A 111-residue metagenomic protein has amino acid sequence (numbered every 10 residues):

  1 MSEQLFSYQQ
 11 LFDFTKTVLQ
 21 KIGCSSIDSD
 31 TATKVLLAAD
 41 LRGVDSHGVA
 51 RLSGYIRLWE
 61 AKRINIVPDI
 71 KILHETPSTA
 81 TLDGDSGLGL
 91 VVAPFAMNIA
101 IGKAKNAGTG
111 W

Functional and structural regions predicted by a protein language model:
M1-I22: Generic N-terminal amphipathic, Lys/Arg-enriched alpha-helix
S2-Y8, S26, D85-L90, P94: Conserved, well-structured ligand/cofactor-binding cores
V18, T81-S86, G110-W111: Short glycine-rich or small-residue beta-strand-to-loop segments that form or flank ligand, phosphate, metal/Fe-S
Q20-G23, L41-D45: N-terminal and secondary-structure boundary signal
C24-T31, S46-G48: Flexible, glycine/charged-enriched surface loops at secondary-structure junctions
H47-I99: Active-site cofactor/substrate anionic-group-binding motifs, chiefly glycine- and Lys/Arg-rich phosphate-binding loops
I99-G110: Conserved catalytic cysteine-centered active-site region of acyl-thioester-dependent Claisen-condensing enzymes
